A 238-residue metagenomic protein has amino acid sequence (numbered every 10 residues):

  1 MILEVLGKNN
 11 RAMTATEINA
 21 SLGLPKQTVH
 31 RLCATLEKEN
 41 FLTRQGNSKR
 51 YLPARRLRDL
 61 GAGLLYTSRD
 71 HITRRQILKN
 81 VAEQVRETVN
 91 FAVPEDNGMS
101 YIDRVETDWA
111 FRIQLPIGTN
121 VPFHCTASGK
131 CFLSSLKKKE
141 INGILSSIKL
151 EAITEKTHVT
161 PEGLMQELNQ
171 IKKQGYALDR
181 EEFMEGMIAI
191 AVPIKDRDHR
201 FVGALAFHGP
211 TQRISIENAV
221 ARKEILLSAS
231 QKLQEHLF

Functional and structural regions predicted by a protein language model:
M1-I72, Q231, E235-H236: N-terminal helix-turn-helix
A15, R50, A54, T67 (+8 more regions): Short, structured helix-loop boundary elements
R55, E95, G203: A cytosolic small-molecule/anion-sensing beta-strand core signal
A62-A110, S135-K138, S147, L164: All-alpha effector-binding/dimerization core of bacterial HTH-type transcriptional repressors
A110-F183: Short, solvent-exposed recognition segments
G143-I144, K149, L227-F238: Cysteine/selenocysteine-centered motifs that mediate thiol-based redox chemistry or coordinate metal-sulfur cofactors
T157-S230: Extended hydrophobic
